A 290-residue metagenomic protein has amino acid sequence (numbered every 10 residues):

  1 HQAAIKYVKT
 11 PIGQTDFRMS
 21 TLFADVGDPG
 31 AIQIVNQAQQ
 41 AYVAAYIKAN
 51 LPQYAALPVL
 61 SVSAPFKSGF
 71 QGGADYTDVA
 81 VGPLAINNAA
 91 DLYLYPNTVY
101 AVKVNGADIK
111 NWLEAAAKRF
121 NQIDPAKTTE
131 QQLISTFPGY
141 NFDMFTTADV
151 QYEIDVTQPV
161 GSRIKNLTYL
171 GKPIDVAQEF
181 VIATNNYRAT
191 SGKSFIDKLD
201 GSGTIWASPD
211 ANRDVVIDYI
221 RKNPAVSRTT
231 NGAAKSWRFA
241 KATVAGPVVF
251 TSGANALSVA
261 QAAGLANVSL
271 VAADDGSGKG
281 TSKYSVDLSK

Functional and structural regions predicted by a protein language model:
H1-K290: Catalytic centers of hydrolytic enzymes
